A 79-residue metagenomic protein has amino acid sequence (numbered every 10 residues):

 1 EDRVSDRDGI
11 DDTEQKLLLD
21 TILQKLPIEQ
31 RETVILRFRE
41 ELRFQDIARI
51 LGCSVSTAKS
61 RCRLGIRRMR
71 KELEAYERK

Functional and structural regions predicted by a protein language model:
E1-K16: Internal acidic/polar
S5-R7, P27, S54: Proline-centered helix-kink/hinge sites
L18-L26: Short amphipathic alpha-helical boundary/capping segments
Q30, Q45, L51-Y76: DNA-recognition helix of helix-turn-helix
T33-R37: A short pre-motif secondary-structure segment
E40-E41: Flexible coil/turn residues that form the inter-helical turn or adjacent wing/linker of helix-turn-helix
